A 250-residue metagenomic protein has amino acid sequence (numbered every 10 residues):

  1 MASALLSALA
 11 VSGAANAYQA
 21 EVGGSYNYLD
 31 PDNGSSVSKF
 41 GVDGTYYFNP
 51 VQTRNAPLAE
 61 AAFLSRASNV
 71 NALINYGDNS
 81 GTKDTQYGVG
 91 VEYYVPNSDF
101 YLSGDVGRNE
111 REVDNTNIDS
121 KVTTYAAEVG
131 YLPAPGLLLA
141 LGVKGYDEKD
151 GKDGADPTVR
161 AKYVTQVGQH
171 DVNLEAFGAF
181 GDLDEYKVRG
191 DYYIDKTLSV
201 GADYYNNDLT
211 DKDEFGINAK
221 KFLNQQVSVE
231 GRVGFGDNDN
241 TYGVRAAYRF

Functional and structural regions predicted by a protein language model:
M1-E21, N33-S36, Q52-A56, L64-A67: Cleavable N-terminal export/targeting peptides
A20, Y26-D32, F40, Y46: Beta-barrel outer-membrane channel/assembly domains of diderm bacteria
G23, T45, N71-L73, G90-E92 (+1 more regions): Short, conserved beta-strand segments within well-ordered enzyme catalytic domains that often line or immediately flank
N27, N75-G77, G107, K144 (+3 more regions): Active-site beta-loop-alpha junctions enriched in small/polar residues
N27, V42, A72-N79, K83-Q86 (+3 more regions): Subset of outer-membrane beta-barrel
K39-V51, A59-A61, Q86-N97, T124-A134 (+6 more regions): Feature captures outer-membrane beta-barrel proteins of Gram-negative bacteria and organelles
R54-G88: Mid-chain, structured segments of secreted extracytoplasmic proteins
Y76-T82, G104-T123, G145-A155, N173 (+2 more regions): Flexible, solvent-exposed loop segments that connect beta-strands
